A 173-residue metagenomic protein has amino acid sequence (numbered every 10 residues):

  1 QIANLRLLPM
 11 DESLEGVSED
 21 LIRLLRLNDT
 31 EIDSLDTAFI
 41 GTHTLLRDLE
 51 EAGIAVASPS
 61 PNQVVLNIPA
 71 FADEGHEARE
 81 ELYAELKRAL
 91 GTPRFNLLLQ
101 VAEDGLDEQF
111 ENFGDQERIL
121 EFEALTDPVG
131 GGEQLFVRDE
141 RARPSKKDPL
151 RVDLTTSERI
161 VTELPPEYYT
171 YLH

Functional and structural regions predicted by a protein language model:
Q1-H173: Charge-rich (acidic/polar
